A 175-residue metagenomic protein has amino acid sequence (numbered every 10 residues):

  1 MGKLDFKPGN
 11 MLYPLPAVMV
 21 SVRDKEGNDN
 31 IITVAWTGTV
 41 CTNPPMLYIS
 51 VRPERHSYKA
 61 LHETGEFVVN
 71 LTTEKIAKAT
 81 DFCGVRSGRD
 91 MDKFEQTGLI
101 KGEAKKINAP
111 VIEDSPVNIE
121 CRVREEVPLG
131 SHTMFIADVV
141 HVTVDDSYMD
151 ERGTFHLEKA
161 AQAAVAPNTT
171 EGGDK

Functional and structural regions predicted by a protein language model:
M1-K175: Basic, polyanion-binding surface patches
